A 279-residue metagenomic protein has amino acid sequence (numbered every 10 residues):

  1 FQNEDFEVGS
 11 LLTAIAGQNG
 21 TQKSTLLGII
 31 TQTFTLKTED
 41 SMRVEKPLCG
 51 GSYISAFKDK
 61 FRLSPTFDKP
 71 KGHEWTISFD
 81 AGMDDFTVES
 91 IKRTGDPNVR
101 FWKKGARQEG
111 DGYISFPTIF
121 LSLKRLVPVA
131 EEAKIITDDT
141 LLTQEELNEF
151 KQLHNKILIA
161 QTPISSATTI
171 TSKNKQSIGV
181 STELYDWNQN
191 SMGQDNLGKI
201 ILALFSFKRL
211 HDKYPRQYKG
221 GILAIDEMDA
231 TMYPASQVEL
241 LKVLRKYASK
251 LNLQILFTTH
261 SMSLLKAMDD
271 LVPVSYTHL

Functional and structural regions predicted by a protein language model:
F1-V129, D139-E146: P-loop NTPase switch/coupling surface
I119-Y218: Extended helical coiled-coil dimerization/tether regions that scaffold and oligomerize large DNA-maintenance assemblies
D226-E227: Walker B catalytic acidic pair
N252-Q254: Loop/turn-to-beta-strand initiation segments
T258-H260: H-loop/switch region of ABC-family ATPase nucleotide-binding domains
M262-K266: Conserved H-loop
T277-H278: Conserved small/polar residues in nucleotide/adenosyl-binding loops
